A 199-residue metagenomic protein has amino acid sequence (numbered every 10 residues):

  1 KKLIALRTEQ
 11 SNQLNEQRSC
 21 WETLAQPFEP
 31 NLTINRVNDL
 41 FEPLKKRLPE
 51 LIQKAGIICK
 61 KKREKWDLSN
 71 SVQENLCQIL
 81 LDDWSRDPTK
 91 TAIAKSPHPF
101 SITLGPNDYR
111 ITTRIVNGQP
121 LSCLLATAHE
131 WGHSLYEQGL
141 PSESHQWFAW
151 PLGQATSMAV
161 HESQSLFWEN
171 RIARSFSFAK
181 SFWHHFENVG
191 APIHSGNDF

Functional and structural regions predicted by a protein language model:
K1-P120: Contiguous, non-catalytic segments that form substrate-binding/exosite surfaces or channel walls
L6, R47, L51-K54, I79-D83 (+4 more regions): Generic, well-ordered alpha-helical scaffold segments in large soluble proteins
N15, I115, Q119-H145, E162-L166: Active-site recognition of the HExxH zinc-binding catalytic motif
D39, P43-K46, V72-L76, S122-A126 (+4 more regions): Generic recognition of stable, solvent-exposed alpha-helical segments in well-folded globular domains
C59-E64, S144-A149, F178-F186: Short, glycine/acidic-rich hinge or "gate" loops at secondary-structure transitions that mediate conformational
S101-R110, L135-S142, G196-F199: Active-site-adjacent bridging/hinge elements
L135-A179: Catalytic or ion-translocation cores adjacent to nucleophile or general acid/base/metal-coordination motifs in diverse
I172-F199: Long, amphipathic alpha-helical stalk/connector segments used for oligomerization, subunit docking, or mechanical
